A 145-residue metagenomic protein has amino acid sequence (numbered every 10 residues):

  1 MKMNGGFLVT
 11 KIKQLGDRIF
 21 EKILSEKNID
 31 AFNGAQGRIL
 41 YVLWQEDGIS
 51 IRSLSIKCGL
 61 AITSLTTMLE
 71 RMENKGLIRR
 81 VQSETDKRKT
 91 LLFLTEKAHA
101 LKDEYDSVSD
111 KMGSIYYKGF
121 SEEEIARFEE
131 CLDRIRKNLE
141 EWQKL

Functional and structural regions predicted by a protein language model:
M1-D30: N-terminal leader segment of winged-helix/HTH proteins
G5, A35-Q36, K97, E124: N-terminal positioning helix adjacent to the helix-turn-helix/winged-helix DNA-binding module
T10, Y41-V42, D103, E129: A cross-family signal for key residues in well-ordered alpha-helices that form functional helical elements
I12, G16-I19, I23, C58 (+2 more regions): Alpha-helical linker/hinge and terminal dimerization helices associated with HTH transcriptional regulators
I19-S64: N-terminal helix-turn-helix DNA-binding core of bacterial DNA-binding proteins
I51, L69-E70: Short, hydrophobic-biased segments on the C-terminal half of alpha helices that form "recognition helices"
E70-E130: Charged, amphipathic alpha-helical coiled-coil/dimerization segments
E122-L145: C-terminal regulatory/oligomerization modules of transcriptional regulators
